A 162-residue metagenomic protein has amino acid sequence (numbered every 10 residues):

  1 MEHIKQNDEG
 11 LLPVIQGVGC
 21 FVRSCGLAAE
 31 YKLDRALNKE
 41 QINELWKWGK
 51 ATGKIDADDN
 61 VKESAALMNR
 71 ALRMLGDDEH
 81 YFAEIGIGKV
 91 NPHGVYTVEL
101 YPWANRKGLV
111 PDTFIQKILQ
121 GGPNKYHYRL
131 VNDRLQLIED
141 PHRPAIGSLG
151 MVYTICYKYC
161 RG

Functional and structural regions predicted by a protein language model:
M1, R161-G162: Short intrinsically disordered terminal tails
M1-Q16: Flexible propeptides and autoinhibitory/regulatory segments associated with cysteine proteases
R23-Y31: Short, hydrophobic/amphipathic alpha-helical patches that form generic packing surfaces within helical domains
E30-A36, E40-T154, K158-R161: Conserved active-site-adjacent core of cysteine acyl-enzyme catalytic domains
